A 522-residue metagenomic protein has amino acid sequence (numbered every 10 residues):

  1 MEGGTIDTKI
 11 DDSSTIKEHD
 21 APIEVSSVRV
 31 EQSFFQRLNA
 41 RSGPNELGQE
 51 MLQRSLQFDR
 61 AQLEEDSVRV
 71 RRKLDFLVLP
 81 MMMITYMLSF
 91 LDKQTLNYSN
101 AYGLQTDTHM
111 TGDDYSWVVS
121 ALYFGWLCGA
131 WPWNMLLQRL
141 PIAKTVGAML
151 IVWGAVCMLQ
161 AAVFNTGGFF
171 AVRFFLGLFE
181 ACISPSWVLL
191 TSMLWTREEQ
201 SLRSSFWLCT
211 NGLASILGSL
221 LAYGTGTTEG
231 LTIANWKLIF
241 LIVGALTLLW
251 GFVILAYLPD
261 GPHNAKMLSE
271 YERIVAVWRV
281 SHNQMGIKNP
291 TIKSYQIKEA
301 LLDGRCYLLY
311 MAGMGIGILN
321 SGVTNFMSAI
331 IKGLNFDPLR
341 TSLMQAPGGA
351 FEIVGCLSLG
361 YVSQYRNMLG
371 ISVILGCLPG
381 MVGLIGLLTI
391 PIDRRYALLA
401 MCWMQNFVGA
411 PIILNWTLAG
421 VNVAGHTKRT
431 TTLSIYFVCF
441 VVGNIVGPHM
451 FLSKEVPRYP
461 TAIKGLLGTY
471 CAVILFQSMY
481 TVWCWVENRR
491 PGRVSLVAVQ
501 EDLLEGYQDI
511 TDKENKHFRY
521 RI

Functional and structural regions predicted by a protein language model:
M1-L88, G112, L255-N289, R458-I522: Intracellular terminal tails of multi-pass secondary transporters
L77-G112, G218-A222, G315, V323-S328: Extracytoplasmic
D92, T108-H109, P132, L140-P141 (+7 more regions): Helix-breaking motifs and short loop linkers at transmembrane-helix boundaries and internal kinks in secondary membrane
N97, Y295-G360, P448: Extracytoplasmic gate region of multi-pass secondary transporters
L127-G167: Conserved MFS/SLC helix-loop-helix module at the cytosolic interface between two early adjacent transmembrane helices
V156, G168-C182, L190, R395-I413 (+2 more regions): Hydrophobic core of transmembrane alpha-helices in multi-pass small-molecule transporters, especially MFS/SLC-type
S201-I233, L241, L246-T247, L433-G447: Glycine-rich segments within core transmembrane alpha-helices of 12-TM secondary carriers
L369-N415: C-terminal transmembrane helical hairpin of 12-TM major facilitator-type secondary transporters
